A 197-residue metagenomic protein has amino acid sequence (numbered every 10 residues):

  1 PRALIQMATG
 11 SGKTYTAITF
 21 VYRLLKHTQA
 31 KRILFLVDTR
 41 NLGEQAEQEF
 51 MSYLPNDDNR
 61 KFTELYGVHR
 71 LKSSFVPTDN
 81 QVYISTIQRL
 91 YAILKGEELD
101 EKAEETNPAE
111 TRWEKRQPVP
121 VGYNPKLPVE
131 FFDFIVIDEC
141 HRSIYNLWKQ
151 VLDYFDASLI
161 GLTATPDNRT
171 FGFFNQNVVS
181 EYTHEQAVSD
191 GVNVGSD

Functional and structural regions predicted by a protein language model:
P1-D197: RecA-like P-loop NTPase motor core of helicase/translocase proteins
